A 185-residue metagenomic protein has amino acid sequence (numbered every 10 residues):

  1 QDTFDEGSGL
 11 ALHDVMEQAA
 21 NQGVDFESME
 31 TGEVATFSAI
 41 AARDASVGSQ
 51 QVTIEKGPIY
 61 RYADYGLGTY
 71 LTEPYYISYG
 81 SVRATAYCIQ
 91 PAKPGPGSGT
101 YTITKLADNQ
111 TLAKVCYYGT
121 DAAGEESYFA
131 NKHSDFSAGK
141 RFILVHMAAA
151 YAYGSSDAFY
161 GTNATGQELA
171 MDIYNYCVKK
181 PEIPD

Functional and structural regions predicted by a protein language model:
F4-D5: Tandem-repeat/low-complexity and Cys-motif detector
M16-I183: Short, surface-exposed polybasic-aromatic patches that bind anionic ligands, especially phosphate groups
